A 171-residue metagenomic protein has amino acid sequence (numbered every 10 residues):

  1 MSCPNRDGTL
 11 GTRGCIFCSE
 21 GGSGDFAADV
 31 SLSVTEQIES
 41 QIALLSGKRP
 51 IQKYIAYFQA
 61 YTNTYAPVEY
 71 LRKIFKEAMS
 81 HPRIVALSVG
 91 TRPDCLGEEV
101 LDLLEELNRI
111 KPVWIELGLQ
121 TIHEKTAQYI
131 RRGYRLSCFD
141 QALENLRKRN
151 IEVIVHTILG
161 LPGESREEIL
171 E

Functional and structural regions predicted by a protein language model:
M1-S33: Canonical Radical SAM [4Fe-4S] cluster-binding loop centered on the CxxxCxxC motif and its immediate flanking residues
D7-L10, G47-P50, R147: Short glycine/proline-enriched loop/turn "hinge" motifs that connect secondary-structure elements and lie
I16-S19, I55-Q59, S88: Short, conserved beta-strand segments within well-ordered enzyme catalytic domains that often line or immediately flank
G22-A56, E69-K73, S80-H81, E98-E99: Conserved alpha-helical substructure of the radical SAM core
G24-L32, A60-K73, L87-N150, L159-E171: Conserved non-cysteine loop/helix-boundary elements of the Radical SAM core domain that shape
